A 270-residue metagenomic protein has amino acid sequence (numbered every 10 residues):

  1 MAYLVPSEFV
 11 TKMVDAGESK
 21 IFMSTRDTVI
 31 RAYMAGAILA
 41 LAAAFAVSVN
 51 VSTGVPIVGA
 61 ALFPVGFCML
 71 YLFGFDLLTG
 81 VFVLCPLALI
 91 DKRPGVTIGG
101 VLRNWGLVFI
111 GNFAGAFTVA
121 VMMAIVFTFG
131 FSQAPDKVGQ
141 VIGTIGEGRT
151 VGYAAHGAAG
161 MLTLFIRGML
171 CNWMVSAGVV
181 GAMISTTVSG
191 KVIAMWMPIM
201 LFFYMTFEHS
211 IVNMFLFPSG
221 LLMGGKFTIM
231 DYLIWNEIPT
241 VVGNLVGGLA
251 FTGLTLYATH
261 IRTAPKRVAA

Functional and structural regions predicted by a protein language model:
A2-A270: Alpha-helical transmembrane segments and their helix-helix packing motifs
